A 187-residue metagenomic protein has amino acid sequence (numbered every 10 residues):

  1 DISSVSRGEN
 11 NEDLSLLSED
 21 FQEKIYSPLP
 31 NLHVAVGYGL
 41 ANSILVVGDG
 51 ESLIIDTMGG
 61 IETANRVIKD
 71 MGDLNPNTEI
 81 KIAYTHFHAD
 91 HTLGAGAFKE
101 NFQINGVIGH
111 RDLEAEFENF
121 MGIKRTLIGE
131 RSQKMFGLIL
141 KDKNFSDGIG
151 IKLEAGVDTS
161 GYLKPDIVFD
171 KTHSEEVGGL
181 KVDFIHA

Functional and structural regions predicted by a protein language model:
I2-S15: N-terminal pre-domain segments of enzymes
D20, E62-G109, V168: Active-site metal-binding motif and surrounding structural segment of the metallo-beta-lactamase
Q22-G72: Conserved beta-strand hairpin/beta-sheet module of binuclear metal-dependent hydrolase folds, prominently
H33, G106, K181-D183: Conserved beta-strand segments of alpha/beta enzyme cores
V34, L53-D56, I80-Y84, F184: Short catalytic-loop micro-motif centered on adjacent basic/acidic residues
V36, R111, D170: Residues at the C-termini of beta-strands that transition into short coil/loop
G39-A41, G59-I61, F87-H91, L113-A115: Solvent-exposed loop/turn segments at secondary-structure junctions within structured extracellular/periplasmic domains
A115-H186: Metallo-beta-lactamase
